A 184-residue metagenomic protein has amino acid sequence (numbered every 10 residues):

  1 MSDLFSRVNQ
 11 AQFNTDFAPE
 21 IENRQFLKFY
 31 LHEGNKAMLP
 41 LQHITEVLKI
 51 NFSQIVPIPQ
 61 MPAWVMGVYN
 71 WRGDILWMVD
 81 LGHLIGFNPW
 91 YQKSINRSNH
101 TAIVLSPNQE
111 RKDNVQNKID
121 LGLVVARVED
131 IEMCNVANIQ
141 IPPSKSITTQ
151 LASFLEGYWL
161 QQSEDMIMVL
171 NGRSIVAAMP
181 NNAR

Functional and structural regions predicted by a protein language model:
M1-R184: An acidic, low-aromatic, low-complexity terminal/linker signal
